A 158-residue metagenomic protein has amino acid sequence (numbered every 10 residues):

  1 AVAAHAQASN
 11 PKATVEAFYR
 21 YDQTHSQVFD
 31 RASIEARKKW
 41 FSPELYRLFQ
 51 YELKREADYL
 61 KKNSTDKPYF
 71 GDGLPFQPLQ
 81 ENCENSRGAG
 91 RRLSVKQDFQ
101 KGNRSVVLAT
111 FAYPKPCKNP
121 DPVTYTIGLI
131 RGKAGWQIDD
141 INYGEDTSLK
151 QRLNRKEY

Functional and structural regions predicted by a protein language model:
V2-A6: Sec/Tat signal peptide C-region and signal peptidase I cleavage site
S9-S26: Short, aromatic-enriched amphipathic alpha-helices that serve as compact interaction elements
P11-V15, S33, R37, L45: Stable alpha-helical elements in mature extracytoplasmic
A17-Y21, W40, L48, R152-K156: Residues that form generic nucleotide/phosphate-binding pockets
Q27-S33, F49-Q50: A structured, charge-rich N-terminal accessory region that forms the first stable segment of a protein and links
R31-K39, D121-V123: Surface-exposed flexible segments
S42, Y46-C117: Surface-exposed, charged secondary-structure patches
K101-T126, R131-K133, Q137-Y158: Low-complexity, intrinsically disordered terminal/linker segments enriched in charged and Gly/Pro repeats
